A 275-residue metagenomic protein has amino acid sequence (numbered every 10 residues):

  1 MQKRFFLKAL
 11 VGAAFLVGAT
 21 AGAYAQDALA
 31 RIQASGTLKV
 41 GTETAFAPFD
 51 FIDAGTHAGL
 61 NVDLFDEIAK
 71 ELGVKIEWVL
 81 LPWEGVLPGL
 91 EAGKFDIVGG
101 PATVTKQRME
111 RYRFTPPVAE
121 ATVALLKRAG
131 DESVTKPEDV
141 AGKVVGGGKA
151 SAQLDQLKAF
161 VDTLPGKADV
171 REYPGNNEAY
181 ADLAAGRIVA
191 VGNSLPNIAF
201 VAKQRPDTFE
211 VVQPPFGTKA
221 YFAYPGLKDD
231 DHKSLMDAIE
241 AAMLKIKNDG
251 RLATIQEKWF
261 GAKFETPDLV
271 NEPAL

Functional and structural regions predicted by a protein language model:
D27, A152-V170, E210-V211, M243-L275: Ligand-binding clefts/hinges and TM-proximal coupling segments of bilobed small-molecule sensing domains
D27-P101: Extracytoplasmic small-molecule ligand-binding "clamshell" domains of the periplasmic binding protein/Venus flytrap
T44, E120-K127, K203-E240, A262-L275: Periplasmic-binding protein-like
I52, F65-V74, Q153-E172, A202-P206: Ligand-binding cleft/hinge of the Venus flytrap
V62-E71, D131, K143-V144, A150-S151 (+2 more regions): Extended ligand-binding regions for polar small-molecule ligands
K70, K75-D139, P215-F216: Acidic, polar ligand-binding/catalytic clefts
E77-P88, E132-S133, V170-A185, A220: Short helix-initiation/N-cap motifs at beta->coil->alpha
G85, A102-E110, Q156-V161, A184 (+1 more regions): A ligand-binding cleft/hinge motif common to bilobed small-molecule-binding domains
